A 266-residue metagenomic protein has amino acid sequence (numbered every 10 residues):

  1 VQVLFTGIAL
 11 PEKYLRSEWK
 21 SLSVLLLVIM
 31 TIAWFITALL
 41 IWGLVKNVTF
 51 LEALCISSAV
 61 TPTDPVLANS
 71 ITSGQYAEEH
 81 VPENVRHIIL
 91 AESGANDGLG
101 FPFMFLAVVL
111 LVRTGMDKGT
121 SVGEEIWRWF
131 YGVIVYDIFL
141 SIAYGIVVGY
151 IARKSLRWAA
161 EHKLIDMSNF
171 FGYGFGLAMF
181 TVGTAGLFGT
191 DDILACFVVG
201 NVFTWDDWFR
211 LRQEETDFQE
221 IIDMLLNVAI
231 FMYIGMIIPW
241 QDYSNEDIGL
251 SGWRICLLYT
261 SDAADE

Functional and structural regions predicted by a protein language model:
V1, E52-T61, D137-Y144, T190-V199 (+1 more regions): Structural signature of hydrophobic alpha-helical transmembrane segments
V1-S21, L156-Y173, L177-I255: Membrane-interface junctions of multi-pass transporters
L10-E18, V45-F50, S73-R86, V108-D117 (+1 more regions): Juxtamembrane helix-boundary/capping and inter-helix hinge elements in multi-pass membrane proteins
S17-V28, V48-V60, A77-G94, L99 (+4 more regions): The feature identifies polytopic integral membrane transport proteins across all domains of life
V28-T37, A59-A68, R86-R113, F139-G145: Membrane-embedded alpha-helical segments of transport systems, primarily multispan ion/solute transporters
I41-E52, V108-I126, V182-F188, I237-G252: Helix-coil boundary and interhelical linker segments in multi-pass alpha-helical membrane proteins
V85, K118-F139, S168, G176-A178 (+1 more regions): Juxtamembrane membrane-interface segments at transmembrane-helix boundaries in membrane proteins
Y259-A264: Conserved small/polar residues in nucleotide/adenosyl-binding loops
